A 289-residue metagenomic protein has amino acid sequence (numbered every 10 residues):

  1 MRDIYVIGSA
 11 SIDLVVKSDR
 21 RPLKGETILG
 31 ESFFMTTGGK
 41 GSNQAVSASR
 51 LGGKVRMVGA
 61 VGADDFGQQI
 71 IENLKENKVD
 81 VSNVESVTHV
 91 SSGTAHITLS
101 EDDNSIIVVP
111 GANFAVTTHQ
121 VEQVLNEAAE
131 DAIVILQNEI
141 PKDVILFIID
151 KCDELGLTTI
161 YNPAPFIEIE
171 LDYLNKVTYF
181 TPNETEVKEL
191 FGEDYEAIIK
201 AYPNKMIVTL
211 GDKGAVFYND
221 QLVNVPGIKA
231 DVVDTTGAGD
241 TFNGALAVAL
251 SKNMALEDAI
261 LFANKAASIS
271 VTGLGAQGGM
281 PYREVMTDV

Functional and structural regions predicted by a protein language model:
M1-A60, D65-Q69, E76, V232 (+1 more regions): Glycine-rich phosphate/adenosyl-contacting loop at the front of the ribokinase-like
D3, A132-I133, Y179: Structural motif
I4, Y195-V289: Conserved phosphate-binding/catalytic region of the ribokinase-like
K24-T27, M35, R50-A132, T287-V289: Conserved N-terminal subdomain of the carbohydrate kinase-like
S49-R50, D153, S251: Gly/Ala-rich phosphate-binding loop of Rossmann-like dinucleotide-binding domains, activating on the conserved
G59, L136-N138, N162: Glycine- and other small-residue-rich loops at beta-strand/loop junctions that grip anionic moieties
I149, L155-P226: Conserved phosphate/ATP/ADP-binding segment of small-molecule kinases
